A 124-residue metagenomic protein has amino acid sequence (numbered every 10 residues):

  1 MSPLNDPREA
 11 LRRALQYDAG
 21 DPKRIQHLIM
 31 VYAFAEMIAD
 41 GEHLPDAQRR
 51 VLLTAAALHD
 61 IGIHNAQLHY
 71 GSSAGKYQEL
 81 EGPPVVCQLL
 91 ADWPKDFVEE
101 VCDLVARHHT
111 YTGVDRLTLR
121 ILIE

Functional and structural regions predicted by a protein language model:
M1-A66, S72-G75: Acidic/His-rich, divalent-metal-binding segments that scaffold phosphate/diphosphate chemistry
R50-E124: Divalent metal-dependent catalytic cores for phosphoryl transfer on phosphate-bearing substrates
